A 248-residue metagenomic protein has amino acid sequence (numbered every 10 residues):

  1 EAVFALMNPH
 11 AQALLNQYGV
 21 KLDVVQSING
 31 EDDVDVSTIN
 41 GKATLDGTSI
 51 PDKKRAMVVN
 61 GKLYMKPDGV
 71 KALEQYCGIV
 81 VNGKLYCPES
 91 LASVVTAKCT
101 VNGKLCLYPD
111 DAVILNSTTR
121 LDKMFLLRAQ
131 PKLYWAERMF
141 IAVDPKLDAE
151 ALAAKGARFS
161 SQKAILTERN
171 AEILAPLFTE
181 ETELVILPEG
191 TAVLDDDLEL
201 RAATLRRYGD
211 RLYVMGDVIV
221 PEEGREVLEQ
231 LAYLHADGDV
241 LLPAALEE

Functional and structural regions predicted by a protein language model:
E1-F4, P9-V20, Q26-D35, L45-A56 (+12 more regions): Short, T/G/N/S-enriched strand-turn elements that build extracellular solenoid repeat scaffolds
N60-K62, D217: Extracellular/lumenal glycan-associated surfaces
G190-A192: Transition segment at domain starts
D237-D239: Secretory N-termini
